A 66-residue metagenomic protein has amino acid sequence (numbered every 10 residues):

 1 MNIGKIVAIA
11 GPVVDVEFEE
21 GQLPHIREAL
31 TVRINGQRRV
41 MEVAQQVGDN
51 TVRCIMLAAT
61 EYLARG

Functional and structural regions predicted by a protein language model:
M1-N2, I9-R65: Acidic-enriched and Gly/Ser
